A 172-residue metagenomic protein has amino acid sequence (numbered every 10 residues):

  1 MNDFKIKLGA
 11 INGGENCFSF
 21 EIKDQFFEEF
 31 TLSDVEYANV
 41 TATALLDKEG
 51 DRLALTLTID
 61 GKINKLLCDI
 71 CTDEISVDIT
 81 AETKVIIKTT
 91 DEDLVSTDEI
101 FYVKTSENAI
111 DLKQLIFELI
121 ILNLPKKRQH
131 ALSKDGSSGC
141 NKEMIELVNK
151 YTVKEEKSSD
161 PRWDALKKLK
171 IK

Functional and structural regions predicted by a protein language model:
M1-A10, T89-K172: Charge-rich, low-complexity linker and terminal segments
M1-C68: A positional/architectural concept
C68-D69, N141: Cys/His/Pro-rich metal-binding microdomains
I75: Cys/His-rich microdomains that often coordinate metals
D78-A81: Short Cys/His-rich "knuckle" micro-motifs
K84-K88: Short beta-strand edge segments in extracellular beta-sheet folds
